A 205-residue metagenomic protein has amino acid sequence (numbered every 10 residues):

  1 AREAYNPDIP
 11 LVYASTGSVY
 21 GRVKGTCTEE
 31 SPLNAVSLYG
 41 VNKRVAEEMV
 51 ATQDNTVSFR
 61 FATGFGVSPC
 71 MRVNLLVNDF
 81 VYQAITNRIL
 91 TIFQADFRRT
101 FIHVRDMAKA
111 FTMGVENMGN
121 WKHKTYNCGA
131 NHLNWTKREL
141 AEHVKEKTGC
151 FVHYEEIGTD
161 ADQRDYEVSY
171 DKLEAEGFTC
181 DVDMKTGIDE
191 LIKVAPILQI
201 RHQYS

Functional and structural regions predicted by a protein language model:
A1-L38: Conserved Rossmann-fold NAD(P)-dependent oxidoreductase catalytic core, especially the SDR/UDP-sugar
L11-G17, F59-F61, C128: SDR active-site strand-loop-helix element
R22-V23, N34-A62, I85-T86: Active-site Tyr-X1-5-Lys
R44, F65-N78, R88, I92 (+3 more regions): Glycine/proline-rich active-site loop of Rossmann-fold NAD(P)-dependent oxidoreductases
I102-D106, D183: A conserved structural motif in NAD(P)-dependent oxidoreductases
M107, F111, C128, L140 (+2 more regions): Non-catalytic, hydrophobic alpha-helical segments
H123-N127, R138-A141, T148-D165, Y170 (+1 more regions): C-terminal "lid/loop" region of Rossmann-like NAD(P)-dependent oxidoreductases
T159, E174-A175, M184-S205: Amphipathic terminal alpha-helices
